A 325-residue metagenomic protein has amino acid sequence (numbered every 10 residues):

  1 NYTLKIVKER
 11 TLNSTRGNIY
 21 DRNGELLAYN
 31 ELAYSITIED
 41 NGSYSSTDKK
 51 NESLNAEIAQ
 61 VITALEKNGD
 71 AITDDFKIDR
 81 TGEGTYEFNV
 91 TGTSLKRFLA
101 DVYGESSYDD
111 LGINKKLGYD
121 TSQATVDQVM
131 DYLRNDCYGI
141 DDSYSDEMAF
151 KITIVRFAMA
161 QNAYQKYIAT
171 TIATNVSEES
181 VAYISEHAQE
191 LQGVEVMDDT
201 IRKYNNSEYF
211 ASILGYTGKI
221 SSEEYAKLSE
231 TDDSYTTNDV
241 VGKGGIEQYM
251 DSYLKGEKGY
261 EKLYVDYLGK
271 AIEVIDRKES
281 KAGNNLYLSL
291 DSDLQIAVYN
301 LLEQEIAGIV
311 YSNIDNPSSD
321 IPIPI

Functional and structural regions predicted by a protein language model:
N1-Y287, D291-I325: Membrane-proximal periplasmic segments of bacterial cell-envelope enzymes, especially penicillin-binding proteins
